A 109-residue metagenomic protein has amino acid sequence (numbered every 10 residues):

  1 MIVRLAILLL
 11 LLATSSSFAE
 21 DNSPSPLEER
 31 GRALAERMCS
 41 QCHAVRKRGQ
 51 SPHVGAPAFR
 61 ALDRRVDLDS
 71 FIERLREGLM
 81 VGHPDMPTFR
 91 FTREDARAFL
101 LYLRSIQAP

Functional and structural regions predicted by a protein language model:
M1-L8: Sec-dependent signal peptide recognition, specifically the positively charged N-region followed immediately by
S15-L34: Electrostatic cytochrome c docking/interface patches
S23-L27, D63, D67, F91: Extracytoplasmic/periplasmic, Sec-exported soluble proteins
R30-R32, K47-R76: Gly/Gly-Pro-rich "capping" loops immediately C-terminal to redox-active cysteine motifs in periplasmic/lumenal
R30-R32, L103-P109: A general structural signal for short secondary-structure boundary/capping elements
E36-V45, F99: The canonical Cys-X-X-Cys-His
H53-A61, R74-I106: Axial heme c-ligation environment in periplasmic c-type cytochrome domains
